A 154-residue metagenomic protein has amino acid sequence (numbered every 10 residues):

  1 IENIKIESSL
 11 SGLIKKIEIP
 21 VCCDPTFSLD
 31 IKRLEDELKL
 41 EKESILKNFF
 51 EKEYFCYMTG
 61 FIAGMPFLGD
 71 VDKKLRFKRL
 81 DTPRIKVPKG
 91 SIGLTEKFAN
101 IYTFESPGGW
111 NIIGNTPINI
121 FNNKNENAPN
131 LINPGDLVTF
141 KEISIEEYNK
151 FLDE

Functional and structural regions predicted by a protein language model:
I1-E154: Glycine-rich active-site loops that engage anionic ligands at enzyme catalytic sites
